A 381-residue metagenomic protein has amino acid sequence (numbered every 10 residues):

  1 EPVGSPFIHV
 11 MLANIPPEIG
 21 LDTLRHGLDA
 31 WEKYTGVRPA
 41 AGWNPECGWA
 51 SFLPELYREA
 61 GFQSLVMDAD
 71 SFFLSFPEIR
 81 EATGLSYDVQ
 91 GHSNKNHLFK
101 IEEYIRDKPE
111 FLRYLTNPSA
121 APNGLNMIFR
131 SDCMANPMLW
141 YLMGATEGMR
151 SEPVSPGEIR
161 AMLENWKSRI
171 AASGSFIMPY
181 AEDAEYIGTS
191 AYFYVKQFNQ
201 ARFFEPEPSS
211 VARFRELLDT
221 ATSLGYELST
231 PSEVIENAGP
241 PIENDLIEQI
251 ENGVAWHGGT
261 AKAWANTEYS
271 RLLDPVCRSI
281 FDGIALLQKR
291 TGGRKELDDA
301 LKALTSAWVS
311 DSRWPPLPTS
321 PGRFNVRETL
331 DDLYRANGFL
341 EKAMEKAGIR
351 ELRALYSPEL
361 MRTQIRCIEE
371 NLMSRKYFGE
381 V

Functional and structural regions predicted by a protein language model:
E1-P16, T23, A40-N44, Q63-D68 (+1 more regions): Short, well-structured secondary-structure segments
L12-I15, F73-A82, P137-L139: Short, charged, surface-exposed secondary-structure boundary motifs
G20-E46, P118, W166-A171, F176-Y180: CE4/NodB-like, metal-dependent polysaccharide N-deacetylase domain that modifies extracellular/periplasmic N-acetylated
A41-S51, E185-Y186: Gly/Ser/Thr-rich loops at beta-strand to alpha-helix junctions that form or flank small-molecule/cofactor-binding
E46-L53, F72-F76, N237-P240: Beta-rich nucleic-acid/ligand-interaction surfaces
E55-E59: Hydrophobic, small-residue-rich alpha-helical packing segments that form membrane-like cores
S64-G91: Catalytic or ion-translocation cores adjacent to nucleophile or general acid/base/metal-coordination motifs in diverse
T83-V89, S93-P137, M143-R150, V154-V381: Active-site and substrate-binding clefts of carbohydrate-active enzymes
